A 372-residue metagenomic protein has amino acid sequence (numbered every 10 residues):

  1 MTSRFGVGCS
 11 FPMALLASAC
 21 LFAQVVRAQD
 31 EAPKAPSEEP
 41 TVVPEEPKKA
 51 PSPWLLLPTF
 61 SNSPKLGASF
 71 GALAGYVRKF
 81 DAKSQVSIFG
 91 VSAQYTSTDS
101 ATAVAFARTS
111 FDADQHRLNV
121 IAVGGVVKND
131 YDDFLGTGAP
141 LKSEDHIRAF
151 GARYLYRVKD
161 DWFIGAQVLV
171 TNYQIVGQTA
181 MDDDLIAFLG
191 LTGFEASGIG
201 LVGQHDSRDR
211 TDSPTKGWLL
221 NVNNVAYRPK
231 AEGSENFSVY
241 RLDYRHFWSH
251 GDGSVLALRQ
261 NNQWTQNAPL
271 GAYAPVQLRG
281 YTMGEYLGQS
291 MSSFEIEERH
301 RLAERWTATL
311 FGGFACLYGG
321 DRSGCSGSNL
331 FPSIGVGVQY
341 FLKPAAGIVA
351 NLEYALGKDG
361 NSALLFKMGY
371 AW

Functional and structural regions predicted by a protein language model:
M1-P47: Cleavable N-terminal export/targeting peptides
P44-S52, K79-V86, D112-R117, R157-D161 (+5 more regions): Short loop/turn motifs that connect adjacent beta-strands in outer-membrane beta-barrel proteins
E46-L56, N62-E195, G288, I348-N351 (+1 more regions): Gram-negative/organellar outer-membrane beta-barrel architecture
P53-N62, Q85-Y95, A103, W218-K230 (+4 more regions): Transmembrane beta-strand segments that form the barrel wall of outer-membrane beta-barrel proteins
W54, F70, W162, S197-I199 (+7 more regions): Hydrophobic core residues within well-ordered beta-strands of beta-rich domains
S197-D321: C-terminal outer-membrane beta-barrel translocator/porin domains of Gram-negative envelope proteins and their
G200-L201, G335-A345, N361-W372: Outer-membrane beta-barrel "beta-signal"
C325-S328: C-terminal soluble interaction/assembly domains
